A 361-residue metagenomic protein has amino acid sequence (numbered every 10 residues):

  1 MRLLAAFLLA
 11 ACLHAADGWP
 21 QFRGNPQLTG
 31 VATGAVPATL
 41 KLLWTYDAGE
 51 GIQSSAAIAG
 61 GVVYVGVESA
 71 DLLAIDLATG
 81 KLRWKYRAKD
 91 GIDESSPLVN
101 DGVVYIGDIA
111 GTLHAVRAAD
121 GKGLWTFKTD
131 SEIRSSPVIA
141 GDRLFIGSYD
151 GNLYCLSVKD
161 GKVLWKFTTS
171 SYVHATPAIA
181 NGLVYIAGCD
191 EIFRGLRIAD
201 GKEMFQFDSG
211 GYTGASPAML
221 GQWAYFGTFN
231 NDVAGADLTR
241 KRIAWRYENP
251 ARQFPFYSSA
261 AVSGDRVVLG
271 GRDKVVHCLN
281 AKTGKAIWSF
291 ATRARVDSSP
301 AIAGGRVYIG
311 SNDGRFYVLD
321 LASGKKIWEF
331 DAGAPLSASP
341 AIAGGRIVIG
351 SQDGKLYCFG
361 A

Functional and structural regions predicted by a protein language model:
L3-C12: Sec-dependent N-terminal signal peptides
A16-L43: Blade/loop signatures of beta-propeller domains
P26, W44-A57, E68-S69, L82-N100 (+13 more regions): Extracytoplasmic beta-rich repeat domains
V67-L77: Beta-propeller domains
D76-G80, R117-G121, S157-G161, R197-G201 (+4 more regions): Short loop/turn segments that connect beta-strands within beta-propeller blades
